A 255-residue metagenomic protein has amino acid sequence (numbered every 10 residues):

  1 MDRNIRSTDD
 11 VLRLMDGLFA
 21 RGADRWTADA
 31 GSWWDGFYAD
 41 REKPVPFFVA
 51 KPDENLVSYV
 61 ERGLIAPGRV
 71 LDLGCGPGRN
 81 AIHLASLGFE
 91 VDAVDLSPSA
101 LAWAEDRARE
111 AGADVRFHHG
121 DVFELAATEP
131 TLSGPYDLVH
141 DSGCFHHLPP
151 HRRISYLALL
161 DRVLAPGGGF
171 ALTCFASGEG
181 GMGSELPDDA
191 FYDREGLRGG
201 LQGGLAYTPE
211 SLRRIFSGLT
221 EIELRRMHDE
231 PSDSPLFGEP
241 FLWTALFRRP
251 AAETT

Functional and structural regions predicted by a protein language model:
M1-L73, P77-L132, L148-L159, G168-T255: Class I (Rossmann-like) S-adenosyl-L-methionine-dependent methyltransferase catalytic domain, capturing the SAM-binding
H140: A conserved beta-strand element that flanks and buttresses the S-adenosyl-L-methionine
G143-H147: Short catalytic micro-motifs in class I SAM-dependent methyltransferases
R162: Short, conserved loop/helix-junction motifs that constitute active-site signature segments in enzyme catalytic cores
